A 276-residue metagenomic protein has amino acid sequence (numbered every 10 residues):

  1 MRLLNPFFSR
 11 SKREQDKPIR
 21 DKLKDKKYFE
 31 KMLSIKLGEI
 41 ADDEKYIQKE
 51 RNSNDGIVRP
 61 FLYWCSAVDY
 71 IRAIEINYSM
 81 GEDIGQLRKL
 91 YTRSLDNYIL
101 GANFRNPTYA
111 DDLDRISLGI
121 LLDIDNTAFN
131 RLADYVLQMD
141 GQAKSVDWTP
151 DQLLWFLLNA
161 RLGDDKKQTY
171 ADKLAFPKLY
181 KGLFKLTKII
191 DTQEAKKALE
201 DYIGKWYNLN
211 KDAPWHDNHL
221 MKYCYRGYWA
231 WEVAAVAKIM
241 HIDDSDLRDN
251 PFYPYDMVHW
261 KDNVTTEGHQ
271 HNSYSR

Functional and structural regions predicted by a protein language model:
R2-P214, Y225: Eukaryote-skewed repeat-based solenoidal scaffolds used as protein-protein interaction platforms, primarily
K188-K197, D201-R276: Alpha-helical oligomerization segments
